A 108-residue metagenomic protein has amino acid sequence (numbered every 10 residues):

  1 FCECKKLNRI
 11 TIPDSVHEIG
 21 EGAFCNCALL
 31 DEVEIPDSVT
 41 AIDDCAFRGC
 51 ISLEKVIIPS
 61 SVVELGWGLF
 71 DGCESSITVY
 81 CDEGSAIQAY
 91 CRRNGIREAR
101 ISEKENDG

Functional and structural regions predicted by a protein language model:
C2, G20-C25, D43-R48, W67-L69: Consensus positions within tandem repeat domains that build extended binding/scaffold surfaces
C4-E18, A28-A41, I51-E64, E74-A89 (+1 more regions): Structural signature of tandem-repeat unit edges
D71-G72, R92: A structural signal for leucine-rich repeat
N94-I96: Repeat-associated, polar segments at repeat-unit boundaries in modular proteins
N106-G108: Short acidic DE-rich linear segments
